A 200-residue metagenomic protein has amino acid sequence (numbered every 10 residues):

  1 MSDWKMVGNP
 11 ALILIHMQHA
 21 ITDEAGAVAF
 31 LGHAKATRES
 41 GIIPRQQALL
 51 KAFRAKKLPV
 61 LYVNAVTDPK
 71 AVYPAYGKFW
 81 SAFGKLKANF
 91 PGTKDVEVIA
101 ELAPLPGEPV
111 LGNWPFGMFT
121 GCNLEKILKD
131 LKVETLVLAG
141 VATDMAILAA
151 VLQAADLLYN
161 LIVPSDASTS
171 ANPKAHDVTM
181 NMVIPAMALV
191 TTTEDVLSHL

Functional and structural regions predicted by a protein language model:
M1-A11, A20, Q47-K56, D68 (+1 more regions): Active-site-adjacent betaalpha module
G8, G26-F53, L58-V60: A short alpha/beta connector and helix-capping loop motif
Q18-E24: Short acidic, Gly/Ser-rich segments with clustered Asp/Glu that frequently serve as metal-coordination loops in enzyme
A25-G26, V72-Y76, H176: Short aromatic-enriched loop/helix-cap "lid" or pocket-rim segments at secondary-structure transitions that line
A27-A34, G77-K85: Short glycine/proline- and charge-enriched loop/turn segments that cap or connect secondary-structure elements
Y62-A71: Catalytic-core segment of enzymes that process non-peptidic bonds
